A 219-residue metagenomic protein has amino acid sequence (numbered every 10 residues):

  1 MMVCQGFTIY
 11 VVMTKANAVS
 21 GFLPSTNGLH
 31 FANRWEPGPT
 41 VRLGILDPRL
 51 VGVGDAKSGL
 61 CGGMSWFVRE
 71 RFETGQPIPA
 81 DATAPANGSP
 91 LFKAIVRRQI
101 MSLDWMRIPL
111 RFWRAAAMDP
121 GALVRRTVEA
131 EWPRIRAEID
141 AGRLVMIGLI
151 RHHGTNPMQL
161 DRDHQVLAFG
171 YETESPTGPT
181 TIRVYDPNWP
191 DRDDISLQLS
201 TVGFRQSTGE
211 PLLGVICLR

Functional and structural regions predicted by a protein language model:
M1-M2, F7-Y10, K15: Short, positively charged and aromatic/hydrophobic N-terminal segments
A18-E129: Cysteine-nucleophile protease catalytic domains, especially the papain-like/related folds used in DUB/UBL proteases
P37, F67-R71, H153, E172-E174 (+1 more regions): Short loop/turn segments at secondary-structure transitions that flank enzyme active sites
V124-V184: Active-site-adjacent substructure of cysteine-protease-like catalytic cores
M158-D163, E172-R219: Cys-His-centered catalytic/binding microenvironment captured across papain-like cysteine peptidases and homologous
